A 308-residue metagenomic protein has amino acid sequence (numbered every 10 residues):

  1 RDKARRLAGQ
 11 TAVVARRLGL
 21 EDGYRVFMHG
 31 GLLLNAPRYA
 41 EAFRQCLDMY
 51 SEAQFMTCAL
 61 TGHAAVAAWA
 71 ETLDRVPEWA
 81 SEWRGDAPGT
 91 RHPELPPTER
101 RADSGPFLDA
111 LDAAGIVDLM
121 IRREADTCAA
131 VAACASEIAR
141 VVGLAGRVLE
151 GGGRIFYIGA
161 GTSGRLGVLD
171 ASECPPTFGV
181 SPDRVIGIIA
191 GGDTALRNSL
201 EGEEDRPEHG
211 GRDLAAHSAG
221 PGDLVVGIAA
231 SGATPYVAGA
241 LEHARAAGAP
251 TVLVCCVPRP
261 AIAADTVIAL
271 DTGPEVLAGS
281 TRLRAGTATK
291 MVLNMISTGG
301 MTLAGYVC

Functional and structural regions predicted by a protein language model:
R1-D2, A110-L111, D118: A mobile "lid/hinge" subdomain adjacent to the ATP/sugar-phosphate binding pocket shared across diverse ATP-dependent
R1-D86: ATP-binding/phosphotransfer module of carbohydrate and carboxylate kinases, centering on a glycine-rich
G9, A133-V148: A short, well-structured juxtamembrane/interface segment
L20-D22, G151-G152, A219-G222: Short helix-loop-beta connector
A80-L108: N-terminal amphipathic/basic leader segments beginning at the initiator methionine
E124-A129: Short glycine/proline- and acidic residue-enriched helix-loop micro-motifs that form flexible lids or anion-recognition
L149-E150, R245: Anion (oxyanion) recognition and catalysis
I155-V292, T298-V307: Glycine-rich phosphate-binding loops that contact phosphosugars or nucleotide phosphates
